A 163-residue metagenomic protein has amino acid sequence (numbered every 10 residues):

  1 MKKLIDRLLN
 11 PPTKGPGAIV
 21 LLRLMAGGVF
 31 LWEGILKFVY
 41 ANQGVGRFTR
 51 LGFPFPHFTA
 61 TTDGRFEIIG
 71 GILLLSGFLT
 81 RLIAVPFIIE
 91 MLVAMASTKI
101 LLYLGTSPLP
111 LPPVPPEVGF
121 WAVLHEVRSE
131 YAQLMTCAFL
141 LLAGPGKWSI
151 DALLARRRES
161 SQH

Functional and structural regions predicted by a protein language model:
M1-V39, H57-R65, I69-H163: Extended, low-polarity transmembrane helix blocks
N42-P54: Short juxtamembrane and helix-loop transition motifs at transmembrane-helix boundaries in membrane proteins
